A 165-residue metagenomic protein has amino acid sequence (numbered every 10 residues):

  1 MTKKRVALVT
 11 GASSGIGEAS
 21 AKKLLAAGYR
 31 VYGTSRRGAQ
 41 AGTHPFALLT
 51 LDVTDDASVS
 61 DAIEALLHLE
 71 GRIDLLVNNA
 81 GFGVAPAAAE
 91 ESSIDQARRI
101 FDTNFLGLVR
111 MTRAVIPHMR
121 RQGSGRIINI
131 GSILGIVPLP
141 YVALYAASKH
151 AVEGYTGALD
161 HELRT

Functional and structural regions predicted by a protein language model:
S13-S14: Conserved glycine-rich cofactor-binding loop
L51-D61, I94: The beta1-alpha1 cofactor-binding region of Rossmann-like NAD(H)/NADP(H)-dependent oxidoreductases
N79-V84: Conserved NAD(P)H cofactor-binding loop of Rossmann-fold oxidoreductase domains
A87-A89, Q96-R99: Substrate-binding pocket helix/loop in short-chain dehydrogenase/reductase
A89-E90, L139-A143: Active-site loop immediately N-terminal to the catalytic Tyr-X3-Lys motif of short-chain dehydrogenase/reductase
T112, S148: Active-site helix of classical SDR
S132: Residue(s) in the substrate-gating loop at a strand-loop-helix junction that position the organic substrate next
